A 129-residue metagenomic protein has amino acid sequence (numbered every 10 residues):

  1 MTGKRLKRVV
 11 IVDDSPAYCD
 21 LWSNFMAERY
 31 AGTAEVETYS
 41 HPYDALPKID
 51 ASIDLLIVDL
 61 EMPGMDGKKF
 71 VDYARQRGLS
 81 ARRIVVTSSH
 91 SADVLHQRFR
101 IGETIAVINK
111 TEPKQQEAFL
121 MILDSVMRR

Functional and structural regions predicted by a protein language model:
D13, D59: Active-site residues of response regulator receiver
P16-E37: Two-component/phosphorelay signaling modules centered on CheY-like receiver
T38-P47, G67: Helix N-cap/capping motif at the beta->alpha junctions
A51-I57: Active-site beta3 strand of CheY-like receiver
M62: Receiver (REC) domain active-site loop signature in two-component systems and cognate sites in sensor histidine kinases
K68-L79: Short amphipathic alpha-helix used as the core "switch/output" element in two-component signaling
K69, H90-M121: Alpha4 helix (beta4-alpha4-beta5 surface) of REC/receiver domains from two-component response regulators
V86-S88: Hydrophobic/aromatic residues positioned on beta-strands within the core alpha/beta folds
